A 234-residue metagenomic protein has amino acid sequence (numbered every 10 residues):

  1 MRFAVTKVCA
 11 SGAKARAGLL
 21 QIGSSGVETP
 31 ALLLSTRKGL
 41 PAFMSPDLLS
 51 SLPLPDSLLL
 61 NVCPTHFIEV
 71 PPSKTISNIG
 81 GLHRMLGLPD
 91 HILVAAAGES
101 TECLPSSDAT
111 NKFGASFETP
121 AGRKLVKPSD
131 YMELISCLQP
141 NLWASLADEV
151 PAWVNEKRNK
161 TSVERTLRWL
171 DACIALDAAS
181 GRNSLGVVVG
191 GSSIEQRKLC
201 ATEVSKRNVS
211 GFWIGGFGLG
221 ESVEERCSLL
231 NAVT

Functional and structural regions predicted by a protein language model:
M1-A178: Non-catalytic, usually N-terminal nucleic-acid engagement modules in DNA/RNA processing proteins
E164-L167, L176-T234: Glycine-rich phosphate/ribose-binding loops and adjacent secondary-structure elements that form binding surfaces
